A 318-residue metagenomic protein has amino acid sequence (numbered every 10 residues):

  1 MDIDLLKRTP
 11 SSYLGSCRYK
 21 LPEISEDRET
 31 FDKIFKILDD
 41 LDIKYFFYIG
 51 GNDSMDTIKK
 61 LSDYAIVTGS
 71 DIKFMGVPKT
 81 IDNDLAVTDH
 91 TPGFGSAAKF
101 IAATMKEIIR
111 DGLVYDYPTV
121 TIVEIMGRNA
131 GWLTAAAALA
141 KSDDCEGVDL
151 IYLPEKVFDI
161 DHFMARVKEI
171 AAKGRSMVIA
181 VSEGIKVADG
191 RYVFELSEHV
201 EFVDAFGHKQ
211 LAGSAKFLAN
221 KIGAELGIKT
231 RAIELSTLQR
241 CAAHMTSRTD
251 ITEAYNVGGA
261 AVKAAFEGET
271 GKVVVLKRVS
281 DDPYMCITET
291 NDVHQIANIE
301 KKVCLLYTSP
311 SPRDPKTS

Functional and structural regions predicted by a protein language model:
M1-I43, D53, K106: Glycine-rich oxoanion-binding loops at beta->alpha junctions
R18-Y19, G51-N52, V77-N83, E155-V157 (+3 more regions): Short, ordered loop/turn segments at secondary-structure junctions
Y48-G50, D56-A65, T91-R231: Accessory alpha-helical/coil subdomains and C-terminal extensions that flank or cap enzyme catalytic cores
I122-N129, S236-R240, V275-M285: A glycine-rich phosphate-binding loop feature that marks nucleotide/adenosyl-phosphate handling sites
R191-E195, A242-T252, D282-H294: Short glycine/threonine-rich loop-to-helix capping motif typified by GTGT followed within a few residues by an Asp-Pro
D204-A205, Q210-F217, G223-V275: C-terminal catalytic subdomain
Y307-D314: Conserved small/polar residues in nucleotide/adenosyl-binding loops
